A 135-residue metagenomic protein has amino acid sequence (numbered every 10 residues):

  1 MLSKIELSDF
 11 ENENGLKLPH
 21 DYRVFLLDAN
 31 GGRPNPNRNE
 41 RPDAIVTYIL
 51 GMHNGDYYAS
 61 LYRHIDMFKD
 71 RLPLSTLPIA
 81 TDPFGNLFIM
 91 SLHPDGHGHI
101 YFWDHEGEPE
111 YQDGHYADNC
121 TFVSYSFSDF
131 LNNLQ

Functional and structural regions predicted by a protein language model:
M1-L87, Q135: A surface-exposed partner-binding patch
F10, Y22-F25, Y101-F102, F127-F130: Aromatic side chains
D43-V46, H97, C120: Low-complexity, intrinsically disordered short peptide segments enriched in small/polar/basic residues
T81, L92, H105: Active-site donor-binding loop signature of nucleotide-sugar glycosyltransferases
D95-I100, H105: A short alpha->loop->secondary-structure connector
E106-N133: Compact, glycine/acidic-enriched structural inserts
